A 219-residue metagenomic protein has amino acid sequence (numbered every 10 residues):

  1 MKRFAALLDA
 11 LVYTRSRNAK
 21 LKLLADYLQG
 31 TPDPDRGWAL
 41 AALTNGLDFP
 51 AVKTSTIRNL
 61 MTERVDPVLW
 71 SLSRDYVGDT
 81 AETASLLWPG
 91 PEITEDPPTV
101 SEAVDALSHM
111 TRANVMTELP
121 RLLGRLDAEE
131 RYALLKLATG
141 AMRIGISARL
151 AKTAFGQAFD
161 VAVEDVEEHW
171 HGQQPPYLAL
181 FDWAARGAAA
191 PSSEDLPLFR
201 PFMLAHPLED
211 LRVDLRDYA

Functional and structural regions predicted by a protein language model:
M1-A219: N-terminal nucleic-acid-engaging modules of covalent nucleotidyltransferase systems
